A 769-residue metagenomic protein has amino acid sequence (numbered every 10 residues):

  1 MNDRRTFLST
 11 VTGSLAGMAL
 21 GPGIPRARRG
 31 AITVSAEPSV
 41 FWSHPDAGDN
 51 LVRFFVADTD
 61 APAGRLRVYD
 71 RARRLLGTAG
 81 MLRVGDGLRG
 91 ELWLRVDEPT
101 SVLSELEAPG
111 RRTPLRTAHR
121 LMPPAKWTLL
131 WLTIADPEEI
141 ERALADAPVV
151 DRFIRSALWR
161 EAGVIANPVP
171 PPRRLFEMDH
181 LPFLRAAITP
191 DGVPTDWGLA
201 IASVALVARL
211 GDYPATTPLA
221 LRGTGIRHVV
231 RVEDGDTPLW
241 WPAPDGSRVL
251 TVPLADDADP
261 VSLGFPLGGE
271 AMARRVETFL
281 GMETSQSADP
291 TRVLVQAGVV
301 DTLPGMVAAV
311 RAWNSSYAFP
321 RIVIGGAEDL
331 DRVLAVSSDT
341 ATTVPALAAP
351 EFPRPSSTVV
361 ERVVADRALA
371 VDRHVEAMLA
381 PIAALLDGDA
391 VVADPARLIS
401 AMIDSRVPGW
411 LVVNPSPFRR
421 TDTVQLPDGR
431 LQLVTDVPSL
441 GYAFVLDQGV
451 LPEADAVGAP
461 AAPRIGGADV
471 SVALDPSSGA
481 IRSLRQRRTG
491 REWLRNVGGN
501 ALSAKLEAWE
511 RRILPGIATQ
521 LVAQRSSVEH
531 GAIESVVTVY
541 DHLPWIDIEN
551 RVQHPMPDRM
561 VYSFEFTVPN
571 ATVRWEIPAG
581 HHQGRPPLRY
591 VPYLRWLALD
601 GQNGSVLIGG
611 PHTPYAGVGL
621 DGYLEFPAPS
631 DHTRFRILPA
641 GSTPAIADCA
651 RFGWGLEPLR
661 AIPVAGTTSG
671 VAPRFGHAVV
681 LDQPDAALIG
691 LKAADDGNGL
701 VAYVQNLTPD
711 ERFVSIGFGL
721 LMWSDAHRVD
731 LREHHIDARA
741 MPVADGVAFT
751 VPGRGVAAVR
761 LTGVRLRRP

Functional and structural regions predicted by a protein language model:
M1, G21-V34: C-terminal segment of N-terminal export signals and the immediately downstream linker at the start of the mature
T6-R26: N-terminal export signals
E37, S43-H44, G48-D49, R53 (+8 more regions): Histidine-centered catalytic/metal-binding microenvironments
L76-K126, L431-G467: Extended acidic/polar, glycine-enriched regions that form or flank non-catalytic beta-rich accessory modules
W93, L103-R185, V193-P194, P218 (+1 more regions): N-terminal catalytic cores of secreted or lumenal carbohydrate-active enzymes
L184-G223, R275-V295, V747: CE4/NodB-like, metal-dependent polysaccharide N-deacetylase domain that modifies extracellular/periplasmic N-acetylated
T217-G223, V230-T237, P253-L254, V261-T278 (+5 more regions): C-terminal (or distal) subdomains of carbohydrate-active enzymes
L239-W240, E277-V364, A370-H374, P381 (+4 more regions): C-terminal domain-boundary segment and adjacent tail
